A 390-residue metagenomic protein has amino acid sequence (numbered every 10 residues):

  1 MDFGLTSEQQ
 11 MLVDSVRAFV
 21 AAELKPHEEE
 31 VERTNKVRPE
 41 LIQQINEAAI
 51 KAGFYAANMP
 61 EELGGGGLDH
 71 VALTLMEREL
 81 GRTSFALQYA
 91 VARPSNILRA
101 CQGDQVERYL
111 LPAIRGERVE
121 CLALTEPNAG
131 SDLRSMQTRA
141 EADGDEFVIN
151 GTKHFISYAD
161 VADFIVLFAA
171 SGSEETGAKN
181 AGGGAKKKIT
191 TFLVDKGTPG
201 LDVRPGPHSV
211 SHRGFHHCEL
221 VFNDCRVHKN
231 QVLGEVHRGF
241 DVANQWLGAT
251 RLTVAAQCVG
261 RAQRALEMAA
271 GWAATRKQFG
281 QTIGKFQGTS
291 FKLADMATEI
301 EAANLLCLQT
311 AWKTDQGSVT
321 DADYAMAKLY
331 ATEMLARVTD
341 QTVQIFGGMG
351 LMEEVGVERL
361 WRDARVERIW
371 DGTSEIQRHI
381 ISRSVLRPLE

Functional and structural regions predicted by a protein language model:
M1-Q88, C101-Q105, P112-E117, G130-L133 (+4 more regions): Alpha-helical interface subdomain recognition
G53, M76-G81, A169-A170, V194-P199 (+1 more regions): Short Ser/Thr-interspersed hydrophobic loop/turn segments at strand-loop and sheet-helix junctions that line or gate
R93-C101: Helix-loop "lid/cap" segments that line or gate small-molecule binding pockets
A113, N128-S131, F155-Y158, G182-G184 (+1 more regions): Short Gly/Pro-enriched turn/cap motifs at secondary-structure boundaries
G116-L124, F168: A short, Trp-centered hydrophobic/proline-enriched beta-strand micro-motif
S135-Q137, G197-R226: Flexible, small-/acidic-enriched active-site or ligand-binding loops
Q137-R139, F155: Short, surface-exposed charged micro-motifs
E146, N150-V203: A short core secondary-structure module
